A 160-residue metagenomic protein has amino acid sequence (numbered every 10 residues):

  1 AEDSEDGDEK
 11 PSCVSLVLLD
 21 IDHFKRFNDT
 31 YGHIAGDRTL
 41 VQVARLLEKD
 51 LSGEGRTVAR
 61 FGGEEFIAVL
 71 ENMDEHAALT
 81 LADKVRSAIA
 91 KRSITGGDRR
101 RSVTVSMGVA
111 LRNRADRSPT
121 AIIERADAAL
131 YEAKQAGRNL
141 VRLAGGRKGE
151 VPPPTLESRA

Functional and structural regions predicted by a protein language model:
A1, E5-S15, D22-K49, A59-G63 (+4 more regions): Conserved long alpha-helical elements within nucleotide-processing catalytic cores of c-di-GMP signaling and class III
V14, V103-V105, N139: Change "...and in nucleic-acid phosphodiester-cleaving endonucleases..." to "...and in nucleic-acid processing enzymes
L16, F66, V105-V109: A structural signal for short, well-ordered beta-strand segments
D29, L70-M73, A90, R112-N113: Residue-level recognition of strand-loop junctions within catalytic nucleotide-signaling folds
A35, G97-R101: Glycine-rich helix-loop "coupling/hinge" segments at transmembrane-helix boundaries in multipass transporters
L46-G53, K84-R92: Generic non-transmembrane alpha-helical segments
T57-R60, R101: A short pre-motif secondary-structure segment
H76-D83, G97, R112-A160: Catalytic-core segments of nucleotide cyclases and related cyclic-nucleotide turnover enzymes
